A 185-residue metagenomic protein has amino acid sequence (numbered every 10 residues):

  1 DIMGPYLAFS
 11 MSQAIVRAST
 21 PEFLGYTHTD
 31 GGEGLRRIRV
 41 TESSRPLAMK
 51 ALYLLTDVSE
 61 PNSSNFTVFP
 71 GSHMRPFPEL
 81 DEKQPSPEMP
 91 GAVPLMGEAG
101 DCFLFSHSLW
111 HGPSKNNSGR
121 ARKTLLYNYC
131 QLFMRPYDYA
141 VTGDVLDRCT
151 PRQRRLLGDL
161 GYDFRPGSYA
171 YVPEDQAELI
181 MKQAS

Functional and structural regions predicted by a protein language model:
D1-S12, V16, G32-V40, S185: Fe(II)/2-oxoglutarate oxygenase catalytic core
A8-M11, T67-V68, L104-F105: A structural signal for short, well-ordered beta-strand segments and their strand-loop junctions that often border
M11-A14, A51-Y53, L125-Y129: A structural signal for short, well-ordered beta-strand segments
R17-P21: Short, conserved phosphate-binding/catalytic loop or strand-edge motifs used in phosphoryl-/nucleotidyl-transfer
E22-M96, M134-D144: Catalytic core of non-heme Fe(II) oxygenases with the double-stranded beta-helix
R75-L104, S108-L109, S114-S185: Conserved double-stranded beta-helix
